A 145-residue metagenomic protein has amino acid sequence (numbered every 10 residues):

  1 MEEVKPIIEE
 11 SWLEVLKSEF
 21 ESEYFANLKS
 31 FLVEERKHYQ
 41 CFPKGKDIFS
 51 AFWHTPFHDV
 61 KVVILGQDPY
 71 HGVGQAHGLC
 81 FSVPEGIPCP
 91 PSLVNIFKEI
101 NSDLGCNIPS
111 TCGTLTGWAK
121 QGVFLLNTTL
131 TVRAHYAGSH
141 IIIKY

Functional and structural regions predicted by a protein language model:
M1-E3: Short, Lys/Arg-enriched, disordered terminal segments
P6, E10, S18-Y145: A polyanion-binding, active-site-adjacent surface
